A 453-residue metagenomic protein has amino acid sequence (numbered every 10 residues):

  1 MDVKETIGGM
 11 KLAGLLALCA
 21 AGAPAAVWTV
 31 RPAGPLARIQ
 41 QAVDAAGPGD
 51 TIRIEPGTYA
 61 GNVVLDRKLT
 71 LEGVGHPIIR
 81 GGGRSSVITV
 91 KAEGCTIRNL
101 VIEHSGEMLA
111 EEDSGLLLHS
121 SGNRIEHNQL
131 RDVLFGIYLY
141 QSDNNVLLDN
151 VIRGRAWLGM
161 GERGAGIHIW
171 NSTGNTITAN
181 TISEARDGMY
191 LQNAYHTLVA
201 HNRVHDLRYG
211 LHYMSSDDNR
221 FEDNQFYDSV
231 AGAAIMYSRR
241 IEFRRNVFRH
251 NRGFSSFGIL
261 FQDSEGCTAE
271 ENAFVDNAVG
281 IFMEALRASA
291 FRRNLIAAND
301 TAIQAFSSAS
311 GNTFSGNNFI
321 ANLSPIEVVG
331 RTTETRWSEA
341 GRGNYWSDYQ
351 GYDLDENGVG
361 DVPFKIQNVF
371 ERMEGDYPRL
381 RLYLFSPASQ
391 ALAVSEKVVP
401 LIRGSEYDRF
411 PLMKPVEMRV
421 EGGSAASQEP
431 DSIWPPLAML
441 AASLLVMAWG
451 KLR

Functional and structural regions predicted by a protein language model:
V27-G61: Acidic Gly/Asp/Thr-rich repetitive segments characteristic of extracellular carbohydrate-active and adhesion proteins
D44, Y59-E72, I79-N123, F135-Y140 (+1 more regions): Extracellular beta-strand-rich solenoid/capping regions of secreted or surface-exposed proteins that bind or remodel
G49-T51, P56, N62, K68 (+17 more regions): Detector for repetitive beta-architecture
G81-T89, L109-L117, D132-L139, G159-W170 (+7 more regions): Extracellular beta-strand/beta-solenoid scaffold signature
N99-H119, V146-W170, T176, G188-Q192 (+6 more regions): Acidic/polar low-complexity surface segments
Y209-A302, S307: Eukaryotic tandem repeat interaction scaffolds
F254-G258, A297-A298, A302-F306, G311-R453: Functionally critical loop-and-helix segments that line ligand-binding/catalytic clefts of soluble enzyme domains
